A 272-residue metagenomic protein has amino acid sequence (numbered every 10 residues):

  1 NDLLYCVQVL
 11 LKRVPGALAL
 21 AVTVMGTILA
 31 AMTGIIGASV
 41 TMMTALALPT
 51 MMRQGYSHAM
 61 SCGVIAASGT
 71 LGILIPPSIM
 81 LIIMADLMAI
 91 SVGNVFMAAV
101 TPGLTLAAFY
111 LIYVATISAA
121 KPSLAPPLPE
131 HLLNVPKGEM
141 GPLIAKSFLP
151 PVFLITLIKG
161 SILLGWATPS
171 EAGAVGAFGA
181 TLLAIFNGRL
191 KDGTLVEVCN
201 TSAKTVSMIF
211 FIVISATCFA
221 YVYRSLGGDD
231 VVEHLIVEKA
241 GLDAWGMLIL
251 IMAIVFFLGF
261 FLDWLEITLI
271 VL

Functional and structural regions predicted by a protein language model:
N1-L272: Alpha-helical transmembrane segments of multi-pass membrane transport proteins
